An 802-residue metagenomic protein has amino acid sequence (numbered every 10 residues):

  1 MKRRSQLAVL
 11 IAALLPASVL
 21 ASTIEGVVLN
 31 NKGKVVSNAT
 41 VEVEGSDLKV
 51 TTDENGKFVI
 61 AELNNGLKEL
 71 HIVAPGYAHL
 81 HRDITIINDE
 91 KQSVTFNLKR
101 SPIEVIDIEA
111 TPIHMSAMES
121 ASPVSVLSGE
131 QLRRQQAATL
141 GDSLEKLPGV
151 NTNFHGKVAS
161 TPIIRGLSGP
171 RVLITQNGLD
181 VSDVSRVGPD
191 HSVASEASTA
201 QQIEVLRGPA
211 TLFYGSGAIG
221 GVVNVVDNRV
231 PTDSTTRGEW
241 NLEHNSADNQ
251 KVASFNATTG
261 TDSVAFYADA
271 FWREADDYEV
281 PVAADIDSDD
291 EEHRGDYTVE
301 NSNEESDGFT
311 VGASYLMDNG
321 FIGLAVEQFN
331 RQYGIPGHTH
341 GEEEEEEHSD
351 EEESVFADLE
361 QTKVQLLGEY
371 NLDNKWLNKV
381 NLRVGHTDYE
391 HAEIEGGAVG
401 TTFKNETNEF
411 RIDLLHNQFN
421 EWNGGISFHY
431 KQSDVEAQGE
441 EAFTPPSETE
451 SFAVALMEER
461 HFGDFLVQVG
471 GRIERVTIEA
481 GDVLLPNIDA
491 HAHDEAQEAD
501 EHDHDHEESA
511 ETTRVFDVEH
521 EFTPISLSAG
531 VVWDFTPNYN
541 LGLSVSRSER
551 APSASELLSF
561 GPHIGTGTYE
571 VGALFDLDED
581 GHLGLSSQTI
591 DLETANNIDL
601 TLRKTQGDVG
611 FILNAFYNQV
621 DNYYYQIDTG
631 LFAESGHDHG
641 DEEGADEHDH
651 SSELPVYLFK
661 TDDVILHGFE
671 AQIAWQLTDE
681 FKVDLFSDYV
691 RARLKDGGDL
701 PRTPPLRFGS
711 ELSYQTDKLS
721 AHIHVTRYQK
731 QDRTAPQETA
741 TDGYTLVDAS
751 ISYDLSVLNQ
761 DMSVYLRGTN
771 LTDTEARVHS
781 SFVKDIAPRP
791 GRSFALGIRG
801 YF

Functional and structural regions predicted by a protein language model:
V73-P75, I87-R133, G141, G169: Short, acidic, small-residue-rich periplasmic hinge/interaction motif at the N-terminus of Gram-negative outer-membrane
L179-R207: Short acidic/polar hinge/loop motifs at secondary-structure boundaries that mediate gating or recognition
D248-E274, D287-P336, D358-L372, Q418-W422 (+4 more regions): Transmembrane beta-barrel wall of Gram-negative outer-membrane proteins
A268, K379-E395, N540-G542, T568 (+1 more regions): Membrane-embedded beta-barrel scaffold of Gram-negative outer-membrane proteins
Y278-P281, E549-R550, E556, D621 (+2 more regions): C-terminal beta-signal and adjacent terminal beta-strands/loops of Gram-negative outer-membrane beta-barrel proteins
S302, N319-V380, H386-E409, D434-V435 (+1 more regions): Flexible loop and strand-edge segments within Gram-negative outer membrane beta-barrel domains
N423, P445-Q619, Q676-E680, D684-Y689 (+2 more regions): Structural signature of Gram-negative outer-membrane beta-barrels, strongest in the C-terminal barrel of TonB-dependent
G424, F616-V620, Y624, T629-T734 (+4 more regions): Gram-negative outer-membrane beta-barrel transporters
